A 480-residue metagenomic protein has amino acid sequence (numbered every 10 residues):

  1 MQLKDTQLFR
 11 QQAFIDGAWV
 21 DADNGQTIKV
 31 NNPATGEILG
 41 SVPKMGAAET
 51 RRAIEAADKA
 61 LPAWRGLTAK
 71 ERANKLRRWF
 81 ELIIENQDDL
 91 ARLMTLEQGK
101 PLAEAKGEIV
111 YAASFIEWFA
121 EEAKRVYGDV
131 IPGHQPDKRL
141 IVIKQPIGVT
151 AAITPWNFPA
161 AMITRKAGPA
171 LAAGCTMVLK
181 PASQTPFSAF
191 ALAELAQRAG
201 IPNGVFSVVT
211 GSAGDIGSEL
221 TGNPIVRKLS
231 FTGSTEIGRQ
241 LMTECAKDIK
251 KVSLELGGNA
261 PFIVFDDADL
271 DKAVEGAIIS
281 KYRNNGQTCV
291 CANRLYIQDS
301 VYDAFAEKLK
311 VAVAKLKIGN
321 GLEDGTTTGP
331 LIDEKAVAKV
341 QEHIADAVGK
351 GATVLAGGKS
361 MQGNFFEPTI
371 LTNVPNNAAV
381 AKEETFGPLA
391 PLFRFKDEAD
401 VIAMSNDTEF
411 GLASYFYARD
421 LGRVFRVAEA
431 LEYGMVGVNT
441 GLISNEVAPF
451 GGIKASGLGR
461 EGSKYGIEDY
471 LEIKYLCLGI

Functional and structural regions predicted by a protein language model:
M1-A34: Hydrophobic face of amphipathic alpha-helices that form TPR/SEL1-like repeat modules and related alpha-solenoid
T35-S41, V226, I263, K317-I318 (+3 more regions): Conserved C-terminal structural/oligomerization subdomain of aldehyde/semialdehyde dehydrogenase
G36, R72, M94, I116 (+11 more regions): Residue-level signal for inorganic ion chemistry
E37-V126, D137: Glycine-rich loop-to-alpha-helix module at the N-terminal edge of alpha/beta enzyme cores
I38-M45, A60-G66, A152, F262-F265 (+5 more regions): Short, well-ordered beta-strand elements within core beta-sheets of diverse protein domains
L61, R65, F80-Q87, A91 (+19 more regions): Structural signal for hydrophobic packing residues in well-ordered secondary-structure cores of soluble enzyme domains
G128-K272, F395: Rossmann-like NAD(P) dinucleotide-binding subdomain of oxidoreductase/dehydrogenase enzymes
E236-P375, M404, V438: ALDH superfamily catalytic-core signature
